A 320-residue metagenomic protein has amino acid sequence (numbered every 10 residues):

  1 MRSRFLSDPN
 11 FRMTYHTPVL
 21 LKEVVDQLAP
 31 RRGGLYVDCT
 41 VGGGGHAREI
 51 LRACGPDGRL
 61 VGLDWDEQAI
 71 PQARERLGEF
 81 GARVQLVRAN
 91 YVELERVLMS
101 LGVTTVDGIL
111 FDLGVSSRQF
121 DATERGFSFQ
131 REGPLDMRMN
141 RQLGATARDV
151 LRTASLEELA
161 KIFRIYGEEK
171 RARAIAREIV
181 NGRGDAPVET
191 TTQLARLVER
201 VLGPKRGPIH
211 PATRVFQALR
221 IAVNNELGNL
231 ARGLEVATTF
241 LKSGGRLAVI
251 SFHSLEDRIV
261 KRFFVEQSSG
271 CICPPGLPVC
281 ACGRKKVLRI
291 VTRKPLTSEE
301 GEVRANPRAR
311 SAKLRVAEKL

Functional and structural regions predicted by a protein language model:
R2-L320: S-adenosyl-L-methionine-dependent methyltransferase catalytic core, i.e., the SAM/SAH-binding region
